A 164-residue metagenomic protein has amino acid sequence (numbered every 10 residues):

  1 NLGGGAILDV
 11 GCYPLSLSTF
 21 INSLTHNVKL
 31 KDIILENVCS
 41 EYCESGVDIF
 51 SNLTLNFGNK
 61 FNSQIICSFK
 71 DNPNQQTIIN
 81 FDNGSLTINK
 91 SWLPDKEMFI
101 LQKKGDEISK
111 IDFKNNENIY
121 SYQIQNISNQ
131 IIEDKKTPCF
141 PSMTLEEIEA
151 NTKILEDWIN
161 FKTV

Functional and structural regions predicted by a protein language model:
N1-N62, I66-N72, E149-A150: Rossmann-like dinucleotide-binding domain that binds NAD(P)(H)
C12-S16, N118-Q125, E146-K153: A structural signal for well-ordered alpha-helical segments within the folded catalytic domains of diverse enzymes
C43-D48, N56-Q125, C139-P141: NAD(P)-dinucleotide binding in Rossmann-like oxidoreductases
G58, N126-V164: C-terminal helix-rich "cap/oligomerization" subdomain common to oxidoreductases
